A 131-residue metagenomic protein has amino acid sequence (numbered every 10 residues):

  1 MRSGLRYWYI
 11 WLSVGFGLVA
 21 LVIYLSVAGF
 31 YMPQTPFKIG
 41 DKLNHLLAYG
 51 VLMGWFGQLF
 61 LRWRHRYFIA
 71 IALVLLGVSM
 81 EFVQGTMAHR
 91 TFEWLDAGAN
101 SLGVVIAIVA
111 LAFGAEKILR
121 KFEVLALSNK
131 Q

Functional and structural regions predicted by a protein language model:
M1-F56, I69: "…centered on the first transmembrane helix and the immediately adjacent amphipathic helix/loop
M1-L5, I118-Q131: Membrane-interfacial, low-structure loops and terminal tails that flank and connect transmembrane helices in multi-pass
Y9-I10, R62-A70, E93-W94: Membrane-helix interface segments
L21-L25, M53-G54, L73-E81, I108: Alpha-helical transmembrane segments of multi-pass membrane proteins
F30-K42, V78-I106: Interfacial helix-loop-helix junctions of multi-pass membrane proteins
Y31, F60-R64, V83, M87 (+2 more regions): Membrane-interfacial segments
L47-W63, V104-A115: Membrane-interfacial alpha-helical segments at the cytosolic side of multi-pass membrane proteins
Y49, I69, L73, F82 (+2 more regions): Alpha-helix boundary/capping detector
